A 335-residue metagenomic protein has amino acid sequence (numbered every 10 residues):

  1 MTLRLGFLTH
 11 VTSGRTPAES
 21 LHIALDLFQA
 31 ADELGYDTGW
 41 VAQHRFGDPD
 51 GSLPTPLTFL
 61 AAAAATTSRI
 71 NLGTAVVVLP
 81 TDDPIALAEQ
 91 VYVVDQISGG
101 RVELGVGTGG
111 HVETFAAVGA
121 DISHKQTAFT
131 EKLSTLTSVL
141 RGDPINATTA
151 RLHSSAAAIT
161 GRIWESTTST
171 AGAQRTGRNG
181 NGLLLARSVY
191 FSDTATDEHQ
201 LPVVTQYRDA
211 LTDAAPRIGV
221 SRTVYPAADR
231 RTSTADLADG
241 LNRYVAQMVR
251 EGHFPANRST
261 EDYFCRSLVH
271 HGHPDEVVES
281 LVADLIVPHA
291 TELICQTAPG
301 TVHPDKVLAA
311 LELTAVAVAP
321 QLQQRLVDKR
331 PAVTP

Functional and structural regions predicted by a protein language model:
M1-T66, I70-N71, G161, A332-P335: N-terminal beta1-alpha1-beta2 module of alpha/beta enzyme domains
T2-E19, T81-P144, L183-D193: Flexible, glycine-rich active-site loops centered on histidine and acidic residues that chelate a metal or position
L5-T9, G39-V41, L72-T74, V102-V106 (+4 more regions): Hydrophobic faces of well-ordered beta-strands that scaffold small-molecule active sites in alpha/beta enzyme cores
T9-L21, V77-I85, A157-T167, F264-P274: Active-site mouth loops of central-metabolism enzymes
E19-A30, S169-Q174, E276-A283: Short, acidic/polar
G35, Q43, A63, V94 (+5 more regions): Conserved, mostly hydrophobic/aromatic
T38-F59, V78, R187-T194, Q296-K306: Glycine-rich, proline-tolerant flexible connector loops at the mouths of alpha/beta enzymes
S123-L152, T194-T291, R325-P335: An alpha-helical appendage that flanks or caps ligand/catalytic pockets
